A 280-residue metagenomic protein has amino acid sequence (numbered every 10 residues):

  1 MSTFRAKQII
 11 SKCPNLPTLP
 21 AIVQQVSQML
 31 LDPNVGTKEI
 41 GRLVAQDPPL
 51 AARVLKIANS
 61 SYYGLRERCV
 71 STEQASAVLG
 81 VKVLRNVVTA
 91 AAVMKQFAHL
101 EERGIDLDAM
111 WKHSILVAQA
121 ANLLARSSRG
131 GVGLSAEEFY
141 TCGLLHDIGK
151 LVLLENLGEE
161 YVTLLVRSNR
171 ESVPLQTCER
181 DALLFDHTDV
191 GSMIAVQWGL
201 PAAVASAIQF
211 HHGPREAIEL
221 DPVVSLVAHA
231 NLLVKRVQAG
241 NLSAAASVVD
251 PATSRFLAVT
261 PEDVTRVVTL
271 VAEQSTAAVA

Functional and structural regions predicted by a protein language model:
M1-Q8, L16, A252-A280: Terminal helices and disordered tails flanking the catalytic cores of nucleotide-processing hydrolases
M1-T163, S168-S247: Conserved alpha-helical "signature site" that marks functionally important helical segments or helix/loop junctions
